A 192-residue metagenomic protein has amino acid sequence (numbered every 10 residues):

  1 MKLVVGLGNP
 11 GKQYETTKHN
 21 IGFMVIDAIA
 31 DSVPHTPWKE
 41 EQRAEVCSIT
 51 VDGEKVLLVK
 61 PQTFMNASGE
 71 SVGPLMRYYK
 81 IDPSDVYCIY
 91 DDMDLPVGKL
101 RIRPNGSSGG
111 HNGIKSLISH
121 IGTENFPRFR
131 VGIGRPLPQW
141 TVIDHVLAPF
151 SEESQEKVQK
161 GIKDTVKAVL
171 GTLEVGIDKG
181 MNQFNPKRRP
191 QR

Functional and structural regions predicted by a protein language model:
K2-N105, K115-F129, P136-T141, E156-R192: Nucleotide and nucleotide-moiety/phosphate-recognizing core
S108: Conserved TIR/SEFIR loop-to-helix hotspot centered on a Trp-containing motif with a nearby acidic residue
D144: Active-site proximal helix-loop segment of RNase H-like, two-metal nucleases, encompassing DDE(D)
